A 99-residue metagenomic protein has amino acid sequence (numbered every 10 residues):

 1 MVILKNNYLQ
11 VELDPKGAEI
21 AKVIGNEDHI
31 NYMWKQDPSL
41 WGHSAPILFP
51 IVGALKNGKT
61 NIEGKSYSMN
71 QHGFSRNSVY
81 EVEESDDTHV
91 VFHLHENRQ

Functional and structural regions predicted by a protein language model:
M1-Q99: Surface-exposed acidic/polar loop and edge beta-strand patches at domain peripheries
